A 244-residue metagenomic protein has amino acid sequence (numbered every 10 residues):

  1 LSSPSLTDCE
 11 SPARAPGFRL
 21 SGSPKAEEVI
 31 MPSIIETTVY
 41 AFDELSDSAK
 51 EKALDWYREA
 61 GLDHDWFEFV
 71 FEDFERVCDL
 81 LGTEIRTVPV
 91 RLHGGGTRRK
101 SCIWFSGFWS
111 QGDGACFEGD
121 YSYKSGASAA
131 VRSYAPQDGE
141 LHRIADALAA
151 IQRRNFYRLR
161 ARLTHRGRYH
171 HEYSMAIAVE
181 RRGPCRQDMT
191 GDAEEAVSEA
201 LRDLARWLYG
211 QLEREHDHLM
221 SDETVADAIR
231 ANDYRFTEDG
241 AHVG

Functional and structural regions predicted by a protein language model:
L1, C9-I30: Short, Lys/Arg-enriched N-terminal segments with co-localized hydrophobic residues within the first ~10-30 amino acids
L20, E27-G244: Alpha-helical propensity feature that highlights long, continuous alpha-helices across diverse contexts
